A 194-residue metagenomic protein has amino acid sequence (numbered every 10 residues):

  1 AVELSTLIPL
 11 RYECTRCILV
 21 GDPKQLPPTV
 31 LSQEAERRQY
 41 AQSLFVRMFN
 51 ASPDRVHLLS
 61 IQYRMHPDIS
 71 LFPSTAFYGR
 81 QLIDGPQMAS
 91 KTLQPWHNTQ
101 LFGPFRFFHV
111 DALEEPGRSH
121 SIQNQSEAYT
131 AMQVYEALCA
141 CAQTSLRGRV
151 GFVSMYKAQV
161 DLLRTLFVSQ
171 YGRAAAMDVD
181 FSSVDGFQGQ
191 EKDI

Functional and structural regions predicted by a protein language model:
A1-I194: Conserved helicase motor core of SF1/SF2 NTP-dependent helicases
